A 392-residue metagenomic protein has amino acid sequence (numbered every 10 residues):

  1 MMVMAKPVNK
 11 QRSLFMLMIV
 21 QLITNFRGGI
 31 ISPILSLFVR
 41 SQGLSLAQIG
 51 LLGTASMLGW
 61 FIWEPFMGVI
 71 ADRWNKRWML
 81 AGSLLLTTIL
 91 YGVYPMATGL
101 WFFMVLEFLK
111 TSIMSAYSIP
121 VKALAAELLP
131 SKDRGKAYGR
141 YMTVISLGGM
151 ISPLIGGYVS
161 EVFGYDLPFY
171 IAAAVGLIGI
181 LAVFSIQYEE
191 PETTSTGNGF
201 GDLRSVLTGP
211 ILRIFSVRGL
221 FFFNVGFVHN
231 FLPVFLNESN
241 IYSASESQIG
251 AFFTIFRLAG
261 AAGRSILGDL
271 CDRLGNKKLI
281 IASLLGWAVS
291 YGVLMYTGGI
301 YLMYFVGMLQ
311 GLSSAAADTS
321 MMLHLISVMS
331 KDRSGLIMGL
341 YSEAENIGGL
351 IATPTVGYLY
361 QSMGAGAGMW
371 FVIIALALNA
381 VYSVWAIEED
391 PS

Functional and structural regions predicted by a protein language model:
M2-Q11, Y188-V217: Juxtamembrane intracellular "pre-TM" segments in multi-pass secondary transporters
I34-A47, N230-S247: Short amphipathic helix-loop junctions that connect adjacent transmembrane helices in Major Facilitator Superfamily/SLC
V39-R40, I70-A71, Y158-F163, L236 (+2 more regions): Interfacial helix-cap and linker-helix signal at transmembrane-aqueous boundaries of multi-pass secondary transporters
T54-M67, T254-S265: Central cavity-lining transmembrane alpha-helices of secondary-active solute carriers, predominantly the Major
W63-N75, R264-G275: Helix-to-loop junctions at the C-terminal end of transmembrane segments in multipass secondary transporters
W78-G92, K278-G292: Structural signature of the two symmetry-related core transmembrane helices
F108-I145: Cytoplasmic helix-loop-helix junction between adjacent transmembrane helices in 12-TM secondary transporters
P168-F184, M369-V384: Symmetry-related core transmembrane helices of the 12-TM Major Facilitator Superfamily/SLC fold
